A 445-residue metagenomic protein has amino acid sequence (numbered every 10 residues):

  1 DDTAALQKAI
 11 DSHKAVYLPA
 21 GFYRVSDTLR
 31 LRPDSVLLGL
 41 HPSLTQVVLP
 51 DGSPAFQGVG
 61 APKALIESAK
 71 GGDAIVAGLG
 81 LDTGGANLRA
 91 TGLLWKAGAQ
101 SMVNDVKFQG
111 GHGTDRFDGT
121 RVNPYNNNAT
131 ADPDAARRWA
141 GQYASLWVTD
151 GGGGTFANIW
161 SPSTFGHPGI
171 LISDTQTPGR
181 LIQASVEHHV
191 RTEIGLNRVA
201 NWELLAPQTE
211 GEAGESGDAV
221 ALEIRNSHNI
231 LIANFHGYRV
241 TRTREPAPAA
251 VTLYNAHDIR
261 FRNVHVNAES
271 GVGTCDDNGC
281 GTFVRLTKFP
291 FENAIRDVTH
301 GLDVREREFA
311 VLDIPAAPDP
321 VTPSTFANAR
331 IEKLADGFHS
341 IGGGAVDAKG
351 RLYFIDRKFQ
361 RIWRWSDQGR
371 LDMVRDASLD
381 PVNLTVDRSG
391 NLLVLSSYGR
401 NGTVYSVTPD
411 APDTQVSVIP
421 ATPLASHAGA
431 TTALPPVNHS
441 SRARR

Functional and structural regions predicted by a protein language model:
D1-P315, R442: Extracellular/periplasmic carbohydrate-active domains that bind, remodel, or depolymerize complex polysaccharides
D313-R445: Sequence-structural signature of mature extracellular/luminal beta-sheet repeat domains, prominently beta-propellers
